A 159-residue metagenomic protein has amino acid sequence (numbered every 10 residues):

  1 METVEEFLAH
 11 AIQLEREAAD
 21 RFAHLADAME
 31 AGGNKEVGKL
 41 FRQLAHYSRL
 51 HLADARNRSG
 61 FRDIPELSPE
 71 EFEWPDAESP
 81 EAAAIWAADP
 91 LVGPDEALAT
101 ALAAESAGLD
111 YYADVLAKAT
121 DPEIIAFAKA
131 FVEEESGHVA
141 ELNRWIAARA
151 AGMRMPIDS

Functional and structural regions predicted by a protein language model:
M1-S159: Iron-associated oxidoreductase/ferritin-like identity signal
